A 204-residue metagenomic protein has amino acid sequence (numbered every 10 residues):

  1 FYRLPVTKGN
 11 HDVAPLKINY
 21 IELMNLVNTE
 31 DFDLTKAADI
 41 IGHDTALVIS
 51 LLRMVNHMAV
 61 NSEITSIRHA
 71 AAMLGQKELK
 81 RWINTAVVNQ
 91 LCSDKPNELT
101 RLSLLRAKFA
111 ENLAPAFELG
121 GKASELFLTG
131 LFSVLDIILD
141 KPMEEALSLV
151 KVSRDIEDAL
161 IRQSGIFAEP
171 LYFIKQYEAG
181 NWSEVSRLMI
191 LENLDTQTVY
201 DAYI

Functional and structural regions predicted by a protein language model:
F1-I204: Conserved alpha-helical "signature site" that marks functionally important helical segments or helix/loop junctions
